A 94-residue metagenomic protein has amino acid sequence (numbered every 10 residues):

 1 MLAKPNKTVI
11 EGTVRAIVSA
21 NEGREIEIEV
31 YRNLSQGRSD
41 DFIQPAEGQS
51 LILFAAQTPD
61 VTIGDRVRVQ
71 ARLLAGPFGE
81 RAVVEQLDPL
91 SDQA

Functional and structural regions predicted by a protein language model:
M1-I17: Short boundary/loop segments of OB/S1/cold-shock single-stranded nucleic-acid-binding domains
S19-Y31: Short aromatic-glycine-enriched beta-strand elements
V30-Y31, L73-A94: OB-fold/S1-family single-stranded nucleic acid-binding modules
N33-Q44, G76-F78: Short, cysteine-centered beta-strand-loop-beta hairpins and adjacent loop/turn segments enriched in charged/polar
R38-D60: Beta-strand/loop nucleic-acid-binding surfaces
G64-R66: Loop/turn positions that initiate beta-strands
